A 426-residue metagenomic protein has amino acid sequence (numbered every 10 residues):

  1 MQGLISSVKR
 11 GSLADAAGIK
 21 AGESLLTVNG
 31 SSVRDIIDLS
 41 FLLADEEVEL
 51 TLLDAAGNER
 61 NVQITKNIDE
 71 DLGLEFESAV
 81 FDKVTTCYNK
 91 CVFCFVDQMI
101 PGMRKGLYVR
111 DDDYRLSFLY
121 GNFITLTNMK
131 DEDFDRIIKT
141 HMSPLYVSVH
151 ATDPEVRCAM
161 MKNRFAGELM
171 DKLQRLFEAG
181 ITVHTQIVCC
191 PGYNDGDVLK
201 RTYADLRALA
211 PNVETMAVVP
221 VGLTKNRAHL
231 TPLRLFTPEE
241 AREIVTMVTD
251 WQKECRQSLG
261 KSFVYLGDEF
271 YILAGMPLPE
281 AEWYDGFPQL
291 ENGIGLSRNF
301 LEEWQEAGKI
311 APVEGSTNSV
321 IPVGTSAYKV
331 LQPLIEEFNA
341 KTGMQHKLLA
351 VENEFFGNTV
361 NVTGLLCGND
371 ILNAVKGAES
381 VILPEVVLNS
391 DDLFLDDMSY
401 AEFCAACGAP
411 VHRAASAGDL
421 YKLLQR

Functional and structural regions predicted by a protein language model:
M1-D35, E46, D54, E59 (+3 more regions): Auxiliary Fe-S-binding modules of radical SAM enzymes
V33, E49, E75-K83, Y265: Extended, hydrophobic interaction surfaces within ordered domains
D38, E132-D133, E168-K172, C367-A374: Well-ordered alpha-helical segments embedded in enzymatic catalytic cores
L39-A44: Solvent-exposed segments in extracellular or luminal domains encompassing
E49-T51, N61, Y146: Beta-strand secondary-structure signal
G57-E59, K66-N212, G222-W251: Conserved Radical SAM active-site core
P144-Y146, T182-H184, T215-A217, F263-Y265 (+1 more regions): Structural preference for beta-strand elements that scaffold enzyme active sites
